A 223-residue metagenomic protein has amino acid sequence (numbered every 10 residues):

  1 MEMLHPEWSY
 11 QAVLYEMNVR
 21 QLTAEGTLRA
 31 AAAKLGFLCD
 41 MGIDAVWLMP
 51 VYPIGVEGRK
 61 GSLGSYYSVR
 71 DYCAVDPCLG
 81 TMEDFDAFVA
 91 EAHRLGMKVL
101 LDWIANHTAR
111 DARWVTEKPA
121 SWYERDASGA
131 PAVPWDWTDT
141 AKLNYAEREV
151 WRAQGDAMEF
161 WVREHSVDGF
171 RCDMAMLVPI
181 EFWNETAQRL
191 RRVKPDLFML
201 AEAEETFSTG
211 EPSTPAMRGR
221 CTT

Functional and structural regions predicted by a protein language model:
M1-T223: Active-site and adjacent substrate-binding regions of carbohydrate-active enzymes
